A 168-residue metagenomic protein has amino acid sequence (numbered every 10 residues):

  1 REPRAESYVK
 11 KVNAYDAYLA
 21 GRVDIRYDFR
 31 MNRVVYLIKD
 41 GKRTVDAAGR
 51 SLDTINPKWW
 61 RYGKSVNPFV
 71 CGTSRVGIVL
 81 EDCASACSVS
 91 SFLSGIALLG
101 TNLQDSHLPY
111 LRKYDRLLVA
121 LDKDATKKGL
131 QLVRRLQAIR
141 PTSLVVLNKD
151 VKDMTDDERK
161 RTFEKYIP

Functional and structural regions predicted by a protein language model:
R1-D40, R161-P168: TOPRIM metal-binding catalytic domain and adjacent DNA-binding surface shared by DnaG-type primases
D28-D115: Phosphate-handling DNA/RNA-contact segment within nucleic-acid enzymes
V79-E81, Y114-K128, V146: Acidic beta-strand-to-loop metal/phosphate-binding motif
S94-I96, L117, R140-L144: Hydrophobic anchor at the start of a short beta-strand that flanks the dinucleotide cofactor-binding loop
L98, T142-D153: A generic structural motif
Y110-D115, K152-I167: Short, surface-exposed amphipathic charged segments that create phosphate/polyanion-binding patches used for binding
K127-I139: Short, aromatic/basic amphipathic alpha-helical patches
